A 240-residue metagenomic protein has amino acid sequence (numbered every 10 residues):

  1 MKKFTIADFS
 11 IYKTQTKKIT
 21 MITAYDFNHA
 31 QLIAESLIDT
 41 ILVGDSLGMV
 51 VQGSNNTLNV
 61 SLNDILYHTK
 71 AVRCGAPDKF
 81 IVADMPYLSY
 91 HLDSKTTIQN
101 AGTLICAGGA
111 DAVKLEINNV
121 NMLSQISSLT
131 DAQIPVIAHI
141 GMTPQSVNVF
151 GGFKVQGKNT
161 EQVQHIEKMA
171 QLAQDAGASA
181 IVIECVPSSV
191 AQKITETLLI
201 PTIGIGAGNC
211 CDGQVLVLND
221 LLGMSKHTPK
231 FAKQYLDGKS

Functional and structural regions predicted by a protein language model:
K2-S240: Alpha/beta enzyme core
